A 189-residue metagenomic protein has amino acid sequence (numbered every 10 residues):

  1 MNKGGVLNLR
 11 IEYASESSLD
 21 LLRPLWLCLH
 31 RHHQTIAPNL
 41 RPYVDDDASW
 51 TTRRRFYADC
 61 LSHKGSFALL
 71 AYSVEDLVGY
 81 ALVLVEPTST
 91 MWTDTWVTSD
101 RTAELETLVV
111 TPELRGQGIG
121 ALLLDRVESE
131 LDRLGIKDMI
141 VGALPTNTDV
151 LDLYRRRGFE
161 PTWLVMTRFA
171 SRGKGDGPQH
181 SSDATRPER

Functional and structural regions predicted by a protein language model:
M1-P24, C28-T35, N39, K174-R189: Conserved N-terminal entry element of GNAT/NAT acetyltransferase domains
R31-F56: Conserved GNAT-fold acetyl-CoA-binding loop/helix
T51-L70, E104: A short helix-loop-beta-strand connector motif used in the catalytic cores of GNAT acetyltransferases and, in some
L70, D76-V85, E104, V109: Conserved beta-strand in the GNAT
L82-E104: Conserved acyl-donor/pantetheine-binding loop and adjacent beta-alpha core of acyl/acetyltransferases and related
T107-V110, G116-S129, R133, D152 (+1 more regions): Conserved acetyl-CoA-binding loop-helix of GNAT-fold acetyltransferases
R115, R126-V127, I140-V150, T167-R172: Conserved beta-strand-loop-alpha-helix junction that forms the acyl-donor binding cleft
Y154-L164: Conserved acetyl-CoA-binding loop of GNAT-fold acetyltransferases
